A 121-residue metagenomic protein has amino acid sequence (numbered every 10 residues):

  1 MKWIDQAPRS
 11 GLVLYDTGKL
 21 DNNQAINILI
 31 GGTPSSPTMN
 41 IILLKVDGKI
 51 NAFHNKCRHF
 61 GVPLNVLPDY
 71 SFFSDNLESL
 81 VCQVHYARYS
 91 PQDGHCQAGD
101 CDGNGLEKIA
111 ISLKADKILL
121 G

Functional and structural regions predicted by a protein language model:
M1-D75, S90-P91, G105-G121: N-terminal pre-ligand scaffold of iron-sulfur
K49, S79-V81, H95: A general secondary-structure boundary signal
C57, C82-H85: Short cysteine clusters
F73-Q83: Short amphipathic alpha-helix adjacent to the substrate-entry channel of hydrolases
Y89-S90, A98: Short beta-strand His + acidic residue motifs that chelate non-heme Fe in jelly-roll/DSBH and cupin folds
H95-N104: C-terminal structural segments of small proteins and small subunits
